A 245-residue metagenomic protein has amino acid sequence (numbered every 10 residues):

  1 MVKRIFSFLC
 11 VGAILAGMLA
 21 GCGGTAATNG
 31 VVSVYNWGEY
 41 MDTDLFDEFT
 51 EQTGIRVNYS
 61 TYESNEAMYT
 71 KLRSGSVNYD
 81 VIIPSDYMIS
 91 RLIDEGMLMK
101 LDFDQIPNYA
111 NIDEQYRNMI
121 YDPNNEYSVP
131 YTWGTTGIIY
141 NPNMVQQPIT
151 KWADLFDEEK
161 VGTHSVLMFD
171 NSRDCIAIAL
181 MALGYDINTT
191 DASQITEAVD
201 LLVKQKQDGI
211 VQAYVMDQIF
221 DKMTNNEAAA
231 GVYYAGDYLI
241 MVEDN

Functional and structural regions predicted by a protein language model:
M1-V32: Short, low-complexity disordered leader/linker segments with a strong preference for bacterial N-terminal type II
A20, W37, S85, D104 (+1 more regions): Conserved residues at the C-terminal ends of beta-strands
G24-R91, D221: Early extracytoplasmic/lumenal segment of secretory-pathway proteins
Y62, P84, V215, V232-Y233: Short beta-strand and adjacent tight-turn residues that come in two discontinuous sequence segments and form the edges
N78, I83-E227: Extracytoplasmic ligand-binding site segments that recognize negatively charged/polar headgroups
M88-R91, T224, A230-N245: A ligand-binding cleft/hinge motif common to bilobed small-molecule-binding domains
